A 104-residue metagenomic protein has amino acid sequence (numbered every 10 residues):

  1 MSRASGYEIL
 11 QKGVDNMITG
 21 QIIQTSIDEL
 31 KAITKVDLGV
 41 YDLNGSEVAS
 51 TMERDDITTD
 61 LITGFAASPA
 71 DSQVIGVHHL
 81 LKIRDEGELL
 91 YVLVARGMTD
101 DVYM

Functional and structural regions predicted by a protein language model:
M1-M104: Alpha-helical/coil-rich non-catalytic "connector" segments in signaling and regulatory proteins
